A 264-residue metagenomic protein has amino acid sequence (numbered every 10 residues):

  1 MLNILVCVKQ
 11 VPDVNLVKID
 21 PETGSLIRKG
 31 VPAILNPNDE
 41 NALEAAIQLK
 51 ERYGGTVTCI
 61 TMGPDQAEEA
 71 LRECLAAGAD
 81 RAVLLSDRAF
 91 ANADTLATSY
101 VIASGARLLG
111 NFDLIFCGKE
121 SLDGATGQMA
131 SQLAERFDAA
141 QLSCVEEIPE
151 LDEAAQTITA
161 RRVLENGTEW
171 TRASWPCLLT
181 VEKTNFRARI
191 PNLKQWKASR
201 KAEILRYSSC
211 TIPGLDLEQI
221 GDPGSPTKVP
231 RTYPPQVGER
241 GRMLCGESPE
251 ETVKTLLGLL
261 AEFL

Functional and structural regions predicted by a protein language model:
M1-L264: N-terminal glycine-rich FAD/FM-binding segment characteristic of electron-transfer flavoproteins
